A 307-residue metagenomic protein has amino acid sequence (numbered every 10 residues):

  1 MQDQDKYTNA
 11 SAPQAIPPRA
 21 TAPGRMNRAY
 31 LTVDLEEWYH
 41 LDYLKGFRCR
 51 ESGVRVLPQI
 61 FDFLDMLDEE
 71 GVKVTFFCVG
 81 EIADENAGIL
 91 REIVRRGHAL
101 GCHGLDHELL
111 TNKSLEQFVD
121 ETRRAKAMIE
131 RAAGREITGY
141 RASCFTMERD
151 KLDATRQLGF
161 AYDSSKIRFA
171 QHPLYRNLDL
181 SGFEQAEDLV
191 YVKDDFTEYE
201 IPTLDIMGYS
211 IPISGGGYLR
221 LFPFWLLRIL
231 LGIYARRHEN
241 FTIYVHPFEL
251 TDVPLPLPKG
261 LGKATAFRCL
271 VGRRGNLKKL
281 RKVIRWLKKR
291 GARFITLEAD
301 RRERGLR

Functional and structural regions predicted by a protein language model:
Y7, I16-P17, T21-R96: Active-site beta->alpha N-cap acidic-glycine motif
D34, L67, H103, Y140 (+3 more regions): Conserved, mostly hydrophobic/aromatic
Y39-L41, D84-N86, E108-T111, M147-K151 (+4 more regions): Short catalytic/ligand-binding loop motif for oxyanion handling, primarily in non-cytosolic enzymes, centered on
F47-V54, C78-V79, D106-F118, T138 (+3 more regions): The substrate-binding groove and active-site-proximal loops of carbohydrate-active enzymes, especially glycoside
D68-E70, F222-R307: C-terminal domain-boundary segment and adjacent tail
E70-K151, F160-A161, S165-K166, D194-D205: Metal-dependent polysaccharide deacetylase catalytic core of the NodB/CE4 family, i.e., the active-site-bearing domain
R131, R135-Y244: Active-site-adjacent pocket scaffolds in enzyme catalytic domains
